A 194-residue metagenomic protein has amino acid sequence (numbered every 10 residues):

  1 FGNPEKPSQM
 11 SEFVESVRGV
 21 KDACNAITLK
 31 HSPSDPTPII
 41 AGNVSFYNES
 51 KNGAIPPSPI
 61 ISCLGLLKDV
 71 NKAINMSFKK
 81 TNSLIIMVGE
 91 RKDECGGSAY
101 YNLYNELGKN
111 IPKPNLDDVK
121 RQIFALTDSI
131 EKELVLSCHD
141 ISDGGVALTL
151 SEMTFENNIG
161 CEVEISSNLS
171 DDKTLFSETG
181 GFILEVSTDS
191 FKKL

Functional and structural regions predicted by a protein language model:
F1, Q9, F13, K21 (+5 more regions): Mobile "lid/hinge" segments at catalytic clefts and subdomain interfaces of large enzymes
Q9-I40, V44-P59, I123, S129-L194: Glycine-/charge-enriched secondary-structure boundary and capping motifs
